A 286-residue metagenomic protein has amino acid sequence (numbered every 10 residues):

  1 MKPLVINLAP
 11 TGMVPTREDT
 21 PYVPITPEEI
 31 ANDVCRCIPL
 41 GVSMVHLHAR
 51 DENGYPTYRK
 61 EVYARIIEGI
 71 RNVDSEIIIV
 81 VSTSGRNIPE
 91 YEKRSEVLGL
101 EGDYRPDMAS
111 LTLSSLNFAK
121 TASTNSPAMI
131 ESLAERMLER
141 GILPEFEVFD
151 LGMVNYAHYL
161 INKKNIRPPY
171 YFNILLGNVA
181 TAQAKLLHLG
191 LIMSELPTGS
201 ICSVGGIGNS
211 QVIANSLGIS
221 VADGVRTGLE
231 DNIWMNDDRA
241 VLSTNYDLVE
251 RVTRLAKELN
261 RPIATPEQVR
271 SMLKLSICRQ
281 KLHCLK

Functional and structural regions predicted by a protein language model:
M1-Y22, S110-N117: N-terminal small/glycine-rich loop or linker at the start of catalytic domains across soluble metabolic enzymes
L8, Y55-T83, S132-E139, L191-G199 (+1 more regions): Alpha-helix-loop-beta-strand connector modules within alpha/beta enzyme cores
E18, S43-I66, F118, L175-L176 (+1 more regions): Glycine-rich, proline-tolerant flexible connector loops at the mouths of alpha/beta enzymes
P27, T57-T124: Active-site beta->alpha loop and helix N-cap motifs at the rims of alpha/beta catalytic domains
I30, C37, H48, A109 (+4 more regions): Conserved, mostly hydrophobic/aromatic
P39-V42, P106, A222: A structural motif
M108-E230, A240-T244: Catalytic alpha/beta core domains of metabolic enzymes, predominantly
E250-K286: Mid-to-C-terminal alpha-helical segments outside catalytic/metal-binding sites
